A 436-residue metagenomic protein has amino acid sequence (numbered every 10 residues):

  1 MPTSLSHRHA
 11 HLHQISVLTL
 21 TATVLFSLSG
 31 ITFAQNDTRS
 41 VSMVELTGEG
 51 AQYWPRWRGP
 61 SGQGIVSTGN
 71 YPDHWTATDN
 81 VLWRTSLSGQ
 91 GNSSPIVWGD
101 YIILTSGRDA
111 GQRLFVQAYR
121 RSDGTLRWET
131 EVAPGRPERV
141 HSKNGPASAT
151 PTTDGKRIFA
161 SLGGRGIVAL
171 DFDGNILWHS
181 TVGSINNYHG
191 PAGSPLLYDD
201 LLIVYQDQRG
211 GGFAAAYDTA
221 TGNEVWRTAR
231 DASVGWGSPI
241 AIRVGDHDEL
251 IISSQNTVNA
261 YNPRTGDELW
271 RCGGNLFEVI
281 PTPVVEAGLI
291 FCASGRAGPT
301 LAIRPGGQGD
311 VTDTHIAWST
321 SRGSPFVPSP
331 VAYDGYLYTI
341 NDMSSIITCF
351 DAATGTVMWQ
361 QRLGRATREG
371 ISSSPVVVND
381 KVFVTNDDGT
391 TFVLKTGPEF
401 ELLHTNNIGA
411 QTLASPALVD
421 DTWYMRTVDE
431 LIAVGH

Functional and structural regions predicted by a protein language model:
M1-H13: N-terminal secretory signal peptides that target proteins for export/translocation
T3-S4, V24, I31, K381: Short non-domain terminal segments
R8-A10, L20, I31-F33: Low-complexity, intrinsically disordered segments with a bias for serine/threonine
A10-H11, V17, S61, D429: Sequence-pattern detector for short linear motifs and compositional/periodic biases rather than a specific fold
I15-L28: Bacterial N-terminal signal peptides
G30-H436: Noncatalytic, solvent-exposed loop/strand surfaces of beta-propeller-type extracellular/periplasmic domains
